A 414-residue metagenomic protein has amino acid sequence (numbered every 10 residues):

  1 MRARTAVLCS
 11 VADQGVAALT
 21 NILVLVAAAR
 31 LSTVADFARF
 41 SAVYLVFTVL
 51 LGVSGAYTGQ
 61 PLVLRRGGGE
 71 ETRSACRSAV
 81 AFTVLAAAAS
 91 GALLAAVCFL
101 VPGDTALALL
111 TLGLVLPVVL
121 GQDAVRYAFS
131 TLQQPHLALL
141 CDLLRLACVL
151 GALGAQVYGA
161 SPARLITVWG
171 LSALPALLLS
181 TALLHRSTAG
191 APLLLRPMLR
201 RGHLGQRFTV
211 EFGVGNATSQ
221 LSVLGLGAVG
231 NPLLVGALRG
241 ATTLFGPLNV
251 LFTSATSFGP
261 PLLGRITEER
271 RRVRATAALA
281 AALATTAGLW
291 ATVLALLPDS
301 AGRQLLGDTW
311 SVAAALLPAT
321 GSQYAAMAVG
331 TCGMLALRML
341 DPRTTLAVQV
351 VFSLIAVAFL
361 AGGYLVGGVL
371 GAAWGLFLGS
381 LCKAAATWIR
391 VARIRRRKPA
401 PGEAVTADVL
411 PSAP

Functional and structural regions predicted by a protein language model:
R2-A56, Q206-L233, V357, A361 (+3 more regions): Signature of the first transmembrane helix
A3-L23, V80, L109-G113, L132 (+9 more regions): Hydrophobic faces of transmembrane alpha-helices in multi-pass small-molecule transporters and flippases across diverse
N21, S54-E70, A241-E269, A336-M339: Helix-loop junctions and terminal segments of transmembrane helices in multi-pass membrane transport/translocation
V34, C98-L112, L296-A325: Interfacial segments at transmembrane-helix termini and the short loops linking adjacent helices
Y44-G52, L238-S257, W290, T320-M327: Transmembrane helix-bundle signature of multi-pass secondary active exporters and lipid flippases
G68, V118-L140, S322-Q349: Membrane-interface junctions at transmembrane-helix termini in multi-pass inner-membrane proteins
A106-G113, L139-A189, I355, V369-R393: Hydrophobic alpha-helical transmembrane segments
H136-C141, P162-W169, P175-S219, I266-R271 (+1 more regions): Interhelical loop/hinge segments that connect adjacent transmembrane helices in multipass membrane
